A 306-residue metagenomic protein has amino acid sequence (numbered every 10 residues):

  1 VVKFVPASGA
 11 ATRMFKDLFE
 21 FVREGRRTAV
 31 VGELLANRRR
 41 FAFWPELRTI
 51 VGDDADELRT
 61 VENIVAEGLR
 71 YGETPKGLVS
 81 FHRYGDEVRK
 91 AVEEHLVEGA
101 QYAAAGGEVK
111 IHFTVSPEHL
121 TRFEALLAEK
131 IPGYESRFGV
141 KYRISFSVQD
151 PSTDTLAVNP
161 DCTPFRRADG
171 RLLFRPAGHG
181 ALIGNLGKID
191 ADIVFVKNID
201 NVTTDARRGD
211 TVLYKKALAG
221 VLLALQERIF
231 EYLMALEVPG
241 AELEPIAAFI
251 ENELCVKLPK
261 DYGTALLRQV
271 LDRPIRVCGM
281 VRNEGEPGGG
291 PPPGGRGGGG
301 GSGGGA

Functional and structural regions predicted by a protein language model:
V1-E284, P291-P292, G298-G301: Domain-scale recognition of functional cores that engage charged ligands
G303-A306: Beta-strand/loop nucleic-acid-binding surfaces
